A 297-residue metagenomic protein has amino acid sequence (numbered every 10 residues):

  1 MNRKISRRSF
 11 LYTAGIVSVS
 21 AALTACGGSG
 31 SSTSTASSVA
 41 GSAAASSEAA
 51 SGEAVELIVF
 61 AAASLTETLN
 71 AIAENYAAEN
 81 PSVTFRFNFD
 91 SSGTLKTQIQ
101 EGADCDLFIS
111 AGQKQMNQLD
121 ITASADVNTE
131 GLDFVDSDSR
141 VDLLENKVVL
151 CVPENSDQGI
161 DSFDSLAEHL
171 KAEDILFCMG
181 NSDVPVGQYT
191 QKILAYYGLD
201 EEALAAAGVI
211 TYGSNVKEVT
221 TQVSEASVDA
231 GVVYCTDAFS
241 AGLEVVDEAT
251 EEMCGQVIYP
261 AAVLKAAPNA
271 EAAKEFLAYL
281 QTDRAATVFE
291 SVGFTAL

Functional and structural regions predicted by a protein language model:
N2-S18: N-terminal secretory signal peptides and thylakoid transit peptides that target proteins across membranes
F10-L11, Q113-M116, I121-T122, L132 (+1 more regions): N-terminal hydrophobic signal/anchor transmembrane helix of membrane proteins
G27-S29, A36-A78, G93, G112-Q113 (+4 more regions): Exported/periplasmic ABC-transporter solute-binding proteins
N75-F87: Signal peptide-proximal N-terminal region of secreted/periplasmic/extracellular or secretory-lumen proteins
F89-T97, C105-T122: Ligand-binding clamshell of periplasmic/extracellular solute-binding protein-like
T94, E130-D136: N-terminal post-signal-peptidase region of extra-cytosolic proteins
V135-S139, V219: Short, P/G- and charge-enriched loop/turn segments at secondary-structure junctions
